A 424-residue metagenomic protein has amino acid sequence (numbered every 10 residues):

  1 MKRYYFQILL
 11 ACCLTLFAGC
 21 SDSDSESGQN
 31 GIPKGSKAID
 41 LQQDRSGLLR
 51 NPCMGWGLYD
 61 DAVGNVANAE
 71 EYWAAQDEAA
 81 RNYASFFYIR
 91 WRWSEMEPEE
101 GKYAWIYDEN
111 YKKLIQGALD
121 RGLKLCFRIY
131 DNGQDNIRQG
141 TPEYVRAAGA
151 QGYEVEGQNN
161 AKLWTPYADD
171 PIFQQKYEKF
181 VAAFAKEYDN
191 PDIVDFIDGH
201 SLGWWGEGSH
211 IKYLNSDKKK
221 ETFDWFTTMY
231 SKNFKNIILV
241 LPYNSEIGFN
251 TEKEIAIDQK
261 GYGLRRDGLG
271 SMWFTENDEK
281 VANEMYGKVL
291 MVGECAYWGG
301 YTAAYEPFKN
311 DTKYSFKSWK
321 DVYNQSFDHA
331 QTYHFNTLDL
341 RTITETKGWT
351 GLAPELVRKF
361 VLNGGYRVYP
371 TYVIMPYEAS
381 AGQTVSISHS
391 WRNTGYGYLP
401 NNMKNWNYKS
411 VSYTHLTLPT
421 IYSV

Functional and structural regions predicted by a protein language model:
L14-K37: Bacterial Sec-dependent N-terminal signal peptides
I32-A168, A296-F327, F335-A353: N-terminal substrate-binding region of glycoside hydrolase catalytic domains
L114-L119, K162-F196, F226-M229: An active-site-proximal structural segment forming one wall of the substrate-binding cleft that immediately precedes
I193-W204, T227, S231-F249: Aromatic-lined carbohydrate-recognition surfaces of secreted/lumenal glycan-active proteins
W205-T222, F226-T227, Y243-V289: Substrate-binding cleft/loops of secretory-pathway carbohydrate-active enzymes
V357-V368: Proline/serine/threonine-rich low-complexity linkers at boundaries of modular beta-sandwich domains
W391-M403: Short amphipathic, basic-aromatic surface patches that mediate peripheral association with negatively charged
T414-T420: Conserved small/polar residues in nucleotide/adenosyl-binding loops
